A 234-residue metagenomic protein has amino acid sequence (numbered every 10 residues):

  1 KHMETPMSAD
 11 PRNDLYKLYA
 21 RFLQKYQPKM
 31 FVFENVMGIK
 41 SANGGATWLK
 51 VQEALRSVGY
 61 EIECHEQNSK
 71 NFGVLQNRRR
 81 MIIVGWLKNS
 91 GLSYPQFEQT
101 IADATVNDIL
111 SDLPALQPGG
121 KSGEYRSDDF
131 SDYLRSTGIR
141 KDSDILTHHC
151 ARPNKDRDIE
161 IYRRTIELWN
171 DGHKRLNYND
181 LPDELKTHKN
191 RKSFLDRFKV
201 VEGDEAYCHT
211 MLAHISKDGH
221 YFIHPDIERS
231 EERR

Functional and structural regions predicted by a protein language model:
K1, I39-A42, G73-Q76, G91-S93 (+1 more regions): Short catalytic/ligand-binding loop motif for oxyanion handling, primarily in non-cytosolic enzymes, centered on
H2-D10, I227-E228: Short glycine-enriched, charge-decorated loop/helix-capping segments at active-site entrances that position
T5, R79-R80, A206-H209: Short, surface-exposed beta-edge/turn micro-motifs
P11-W86: Conserved Class I SAM-dependent methyltransferase catalytic core
K17, G45-L49, A104, D108 (+2 more regions): A structural signal for well-ordered alpha-helical segments within the folded catalytic domains of diverse enzymes
Q67, L110, M211-L212: Bulky hydrophobic/aromatic "packing anchor" residues in well-ordered structure
G73-D128: Flexible, glycine-/basic-rich loop-and-beta segments that form/coincide with the SAM-dependent methyltransferase
R135-R234: C-terminal target-recognition/interaction regions appended to catalytic cores
